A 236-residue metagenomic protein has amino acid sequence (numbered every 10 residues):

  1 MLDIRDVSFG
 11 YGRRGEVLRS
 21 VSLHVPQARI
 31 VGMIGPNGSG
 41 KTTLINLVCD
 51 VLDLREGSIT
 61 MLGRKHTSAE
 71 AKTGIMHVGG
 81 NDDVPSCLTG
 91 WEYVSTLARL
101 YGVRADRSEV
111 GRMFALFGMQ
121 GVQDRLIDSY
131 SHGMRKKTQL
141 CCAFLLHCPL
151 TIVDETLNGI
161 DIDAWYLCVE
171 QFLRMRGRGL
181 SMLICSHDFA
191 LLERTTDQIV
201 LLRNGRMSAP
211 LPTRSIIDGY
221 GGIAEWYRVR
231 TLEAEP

Functional and structural regions predicted by a protein language model:
M1-I4, S8-S20: A short, flexible loop at the N-terminus of ABC-type nucleotide-binding domains that lies
I34-P36: The feature captures the beta-strand-to-loop junction immediately N-terminal to the Walker
C49: Helix-to-loop junction immediately C-terminal to a conserved catalytic motif
G57-A71: Conserved ABC transporter NBD signature motif
S95, R107-V122: Conserved ABC ATPase "signature" region
S186-H187: H-loop/switch region of ABC-family ATPase nucleotide-binding domains
